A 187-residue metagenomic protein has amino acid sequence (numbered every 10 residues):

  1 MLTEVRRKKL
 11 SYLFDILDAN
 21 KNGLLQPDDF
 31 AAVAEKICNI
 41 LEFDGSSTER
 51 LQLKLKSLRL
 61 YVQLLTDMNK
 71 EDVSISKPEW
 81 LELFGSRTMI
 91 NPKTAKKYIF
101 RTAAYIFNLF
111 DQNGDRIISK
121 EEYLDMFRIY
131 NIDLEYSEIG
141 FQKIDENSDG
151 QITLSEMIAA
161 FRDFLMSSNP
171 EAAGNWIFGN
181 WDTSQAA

Functional and structural regions predicted by a protein language model:
M1-V62, D67-K70: Eukaryote-specific detector of the first structured module of a protein
R6, L10, A103, S119 (+1 more regions): N-terminal alpha-helical segment
G23-P27, I75, R116-I118, G150-I152: Glycine-aliphatic tripeptides that mark coil-to-beta-strand junctions in extracellular and membrane proteins
L41-T48, E82-P92, S119-E122: Boundary/linker elements of alpha-helical solenoid repeat scaffolds
L60-Q112, D125-I139, K143-A187: EF-hand and EF-hand-like Ca2+-sensor regions
